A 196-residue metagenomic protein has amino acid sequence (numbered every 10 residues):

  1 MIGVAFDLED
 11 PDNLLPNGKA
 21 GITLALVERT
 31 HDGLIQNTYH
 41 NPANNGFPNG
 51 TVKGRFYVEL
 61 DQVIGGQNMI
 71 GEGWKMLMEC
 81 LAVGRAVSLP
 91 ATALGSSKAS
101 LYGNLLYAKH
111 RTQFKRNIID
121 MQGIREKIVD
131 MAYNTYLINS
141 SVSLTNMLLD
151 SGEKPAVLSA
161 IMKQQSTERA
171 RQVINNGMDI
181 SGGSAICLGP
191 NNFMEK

Functional and structural regions predicted by a protein language model:
M1-L34: A short core secondary-structure module
D32-V58: Flexible, small-/acidic-enriched active-site or ligand-binding loops
T51-A86, L101-I119, S143: A glycine-rich, basic-preceded beta-loop-alpha segment at the flavin cofactor/substrate interface of flavin-utilizing
P90-A93, S97, I124-K127, M131-N134 (+1 more regions): Amphipathic alpha-helix face/heptad-repeat signature
L106, G123-D150: Loop-to-helix element that buttresses phosphate recognition and phosphoryl-transfer chemistry
F114-M121, G152-A160: Short, surface-exposed loop/turn segments at secondary-structure junctions
K154-K196: Alpha-helix capping/hinge segments and adjacent helical runs
